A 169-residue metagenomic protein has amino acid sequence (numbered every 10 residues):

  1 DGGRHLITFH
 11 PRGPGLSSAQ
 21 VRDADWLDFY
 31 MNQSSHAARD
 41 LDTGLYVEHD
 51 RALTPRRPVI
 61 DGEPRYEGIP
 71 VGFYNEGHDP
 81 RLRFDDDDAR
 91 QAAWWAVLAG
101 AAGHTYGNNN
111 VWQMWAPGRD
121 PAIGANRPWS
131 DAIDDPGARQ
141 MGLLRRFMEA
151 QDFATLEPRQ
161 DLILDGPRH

Functional and structural regions predicted by a protein language model:
G3-R4, A24-G118: Catalytic-core region of carbohydrate-active enzymes that cleave or remodel glycosidic bonds
L6-T8: Substrate-access "cap/lid" subdomains that shape and gate the entrance to catalytic or ligand-binding pockets
P11-G15, S35-A37: Short beta->alpha connector loops
G15-A24: Distinct, well-ordered alpha-helical segments
P58, E67-I69, D85-H169: Aromatic- and carboxylate-lined catalytic core of secreted/periplasmic carbohydrate-active enzymes
